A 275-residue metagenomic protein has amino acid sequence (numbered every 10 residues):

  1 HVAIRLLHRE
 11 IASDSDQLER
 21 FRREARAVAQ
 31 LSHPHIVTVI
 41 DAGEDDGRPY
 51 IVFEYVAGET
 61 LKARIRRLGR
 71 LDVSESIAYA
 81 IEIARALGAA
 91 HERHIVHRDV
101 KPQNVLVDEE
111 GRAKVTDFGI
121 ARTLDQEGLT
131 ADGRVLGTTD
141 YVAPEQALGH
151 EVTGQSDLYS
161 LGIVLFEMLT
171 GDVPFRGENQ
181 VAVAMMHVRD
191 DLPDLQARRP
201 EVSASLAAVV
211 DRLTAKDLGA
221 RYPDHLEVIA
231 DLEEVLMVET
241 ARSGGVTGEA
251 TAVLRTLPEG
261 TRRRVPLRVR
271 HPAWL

Functional and structural regions predicted by a protein language model:
H1-D190: Conserved ATP-binding/catalytic core of the eukaryotic-like protein kinase fold, especially serine/threonine kinases
E59, M168, D190, K216 (+1 more regions): Phosphate/oxyanion-binding loops and surfaces in catalytic or ligand/nucleic-acid-binding neighborhoods
Y79, D157, V202, R221-D224: An acidic site on a long C-lobe helix of protein kinase domains
H187-P200: Short proline-rich PxxP-based motifs
E201-T214: Conserved C-terminal C-lobe helix
A208, G219-L267: Juxtacatalytic C-terminal regulatory tail of Ser/Thr protein kinases
R270-L275: Membrane-anchoring helices that localize proteins to membranes
